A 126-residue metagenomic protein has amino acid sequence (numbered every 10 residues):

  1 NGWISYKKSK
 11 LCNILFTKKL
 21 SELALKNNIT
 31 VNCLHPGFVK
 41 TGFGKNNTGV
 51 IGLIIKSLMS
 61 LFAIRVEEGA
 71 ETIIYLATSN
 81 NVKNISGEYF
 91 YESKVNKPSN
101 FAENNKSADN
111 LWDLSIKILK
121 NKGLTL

Functional and structural regions predicted by a protein language model:
N1-I29, H35-S57: Catalytic loop of short-chain dehydrogenase/reductase
G2, F101, N105-L126: Non-catalytic terminal and boundary segments that flank Rossmann-like NAD(P)-dependent oxidoreductase
Y6-N13, G52, V66-I73, G123-L126: Low-complexity, flexible helical/coil segments
S9, C33, S57-K97, E103-D109 (+1 more regions): C-terminal helical subdomain
T17-S21, I74, W112, I116: Non-transmembrane alpha-helical segments in soluble domains of secreted/periplasmic/extracellular proteins
A24-I29, K83-N84, K120-L126: Surface-exposed helix-capping loop/turn segments at secondary-structure junctions
V39, P98-S99: Glycine-rich, flexible loop/turn motifs
